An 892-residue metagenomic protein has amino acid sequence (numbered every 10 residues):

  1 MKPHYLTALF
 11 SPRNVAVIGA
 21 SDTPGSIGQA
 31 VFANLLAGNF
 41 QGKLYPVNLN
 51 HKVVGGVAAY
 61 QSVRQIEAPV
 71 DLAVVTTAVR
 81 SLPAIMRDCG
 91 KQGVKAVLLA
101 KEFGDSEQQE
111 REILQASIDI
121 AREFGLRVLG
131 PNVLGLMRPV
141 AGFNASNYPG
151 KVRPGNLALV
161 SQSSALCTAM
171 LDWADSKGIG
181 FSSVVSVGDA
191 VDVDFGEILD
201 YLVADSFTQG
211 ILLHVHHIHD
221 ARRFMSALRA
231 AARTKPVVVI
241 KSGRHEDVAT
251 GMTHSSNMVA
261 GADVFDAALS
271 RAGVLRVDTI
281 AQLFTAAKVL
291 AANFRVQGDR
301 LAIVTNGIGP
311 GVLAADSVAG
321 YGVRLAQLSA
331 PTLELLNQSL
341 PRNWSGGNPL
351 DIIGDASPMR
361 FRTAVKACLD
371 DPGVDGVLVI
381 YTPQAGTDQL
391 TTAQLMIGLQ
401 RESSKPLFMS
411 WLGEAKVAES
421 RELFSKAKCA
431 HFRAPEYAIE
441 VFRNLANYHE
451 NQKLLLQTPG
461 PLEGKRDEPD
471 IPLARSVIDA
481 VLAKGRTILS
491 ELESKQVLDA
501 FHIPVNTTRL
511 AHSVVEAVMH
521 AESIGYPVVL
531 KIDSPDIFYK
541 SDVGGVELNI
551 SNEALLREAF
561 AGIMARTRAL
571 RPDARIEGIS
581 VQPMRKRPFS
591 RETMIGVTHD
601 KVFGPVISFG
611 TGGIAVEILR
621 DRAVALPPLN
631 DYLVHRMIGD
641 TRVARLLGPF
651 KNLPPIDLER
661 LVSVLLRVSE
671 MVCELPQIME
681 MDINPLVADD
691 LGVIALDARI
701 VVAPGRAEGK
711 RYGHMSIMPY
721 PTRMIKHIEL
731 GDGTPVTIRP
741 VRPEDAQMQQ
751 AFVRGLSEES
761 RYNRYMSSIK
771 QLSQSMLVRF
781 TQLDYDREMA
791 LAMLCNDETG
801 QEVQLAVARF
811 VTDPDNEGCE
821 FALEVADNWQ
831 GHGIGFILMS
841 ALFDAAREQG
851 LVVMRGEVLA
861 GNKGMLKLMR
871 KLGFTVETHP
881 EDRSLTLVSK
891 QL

Functional and structural regions predicted by a protein language model:
M1-D697: Catalytic-core regions of core metabolic enzymes, especially those transforming organic acids/acyl-group intermediates
V581, I683-P685, A698-I700, F821 (+2 more regions): A structural signal for short, well-ordered beta-strand segments
P704-L892: Long, contiguous binding/interaction regions
